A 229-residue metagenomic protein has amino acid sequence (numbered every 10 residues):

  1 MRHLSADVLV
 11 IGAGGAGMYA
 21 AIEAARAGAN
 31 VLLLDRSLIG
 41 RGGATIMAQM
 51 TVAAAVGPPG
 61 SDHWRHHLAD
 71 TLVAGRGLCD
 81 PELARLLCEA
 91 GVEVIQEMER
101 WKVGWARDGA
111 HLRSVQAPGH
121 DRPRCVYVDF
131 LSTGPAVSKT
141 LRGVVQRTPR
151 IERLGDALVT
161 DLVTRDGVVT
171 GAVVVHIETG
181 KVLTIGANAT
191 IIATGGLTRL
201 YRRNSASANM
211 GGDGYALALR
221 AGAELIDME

Functional and structural regions predicted by a protein language model:
H3-A6, T179-A189: Core beta-strand elements of the Rossmann-like FAD/NAD(P) dinucleotide-binding domain in flavoenzyme oxidoreductases
V8-L33: N-terminal Rossmann-like FAD-binding beta1-loop-alpha1 element of flavoenzymes
A13-G14, F130, G180-L183, L200-M210: Alpha-helix N-cap/helix-initiation motif
A27-N30, G40, A53, A206-G212: A glycine- and small-aliphatic-rich helix-loop capping segment at beta-alpha/alpha-beta transitions that lines
R36-T170, V174-E178, L197-R199, D227-E229: Conserved N-terminal/central alpha/beta ligand/cofactor-binding core
A189-E229: Glycine-rich loop(s) and the adjacent beta-strand/alpha-helix scaffold that form part
